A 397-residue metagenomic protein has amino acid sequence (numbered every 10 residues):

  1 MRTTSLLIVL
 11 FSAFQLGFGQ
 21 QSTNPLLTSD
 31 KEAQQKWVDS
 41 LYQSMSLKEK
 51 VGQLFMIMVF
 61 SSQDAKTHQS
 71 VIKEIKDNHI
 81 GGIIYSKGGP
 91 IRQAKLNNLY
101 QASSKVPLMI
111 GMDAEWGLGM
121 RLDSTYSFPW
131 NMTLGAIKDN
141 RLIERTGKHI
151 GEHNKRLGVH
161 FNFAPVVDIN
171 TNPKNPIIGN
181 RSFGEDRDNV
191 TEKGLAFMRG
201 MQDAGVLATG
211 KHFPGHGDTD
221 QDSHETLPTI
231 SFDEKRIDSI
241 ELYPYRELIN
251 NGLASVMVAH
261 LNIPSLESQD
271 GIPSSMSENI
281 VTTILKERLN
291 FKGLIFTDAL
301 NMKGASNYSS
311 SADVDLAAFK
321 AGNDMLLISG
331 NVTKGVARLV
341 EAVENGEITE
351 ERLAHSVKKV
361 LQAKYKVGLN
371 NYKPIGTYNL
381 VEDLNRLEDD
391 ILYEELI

Functional and structural regions predicted by a protein language model:
M1-T23: Bacterial Sec-dependent N-terminal signal peptides
G19-I57, S61-K73, E278, E287-R288 (+1 more regions): Preference for extracellular/luminal or secreted protein segments
S46, I83, Q93-A102, V106-L108 (+3 more regions): Second-shell residues forming the walls of enzyme active-site clefts
F60-Q63, M112-M120, H160-N170, G210-H216 (+1 more regions): Short glycine-enriched loops at secondary-structure junctions
Q63-K76, I143-I150, D238-Y245, S310-D315: Short, acidic/polar
P90-P107, N140-R156, K358: Active-site-adjacent structural elements in enzyme catalytic domains
I137-V159, V166-V190, G194, M198 (+2 more regions): A substrate-binding/cap region within the structured catalytic cores of diverse enzymes
